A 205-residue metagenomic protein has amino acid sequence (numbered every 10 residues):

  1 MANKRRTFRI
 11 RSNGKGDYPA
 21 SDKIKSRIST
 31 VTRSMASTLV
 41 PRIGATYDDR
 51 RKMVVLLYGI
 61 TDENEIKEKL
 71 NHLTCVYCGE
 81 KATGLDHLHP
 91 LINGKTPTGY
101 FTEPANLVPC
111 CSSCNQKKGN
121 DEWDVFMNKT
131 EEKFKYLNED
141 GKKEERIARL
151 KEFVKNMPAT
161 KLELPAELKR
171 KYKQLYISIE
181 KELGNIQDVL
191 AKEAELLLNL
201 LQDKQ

Functional and structural regions predicted by a protein language model:
M1-K15: Short Lys/Arg-rich cationic patches that frequently serve as NLS/NoLS or arginine-rich RNA/DNA-binding motifs
G14, A20-D22, V31, L183 (+1 more regions): Short, Φ-rich (hydrophobic/aromatic) sequence segments
Y18-T74, K95-T96, K142-N156: Short, charged surface segments at domain edges that flank catalytic/cofactor-binding sites
R42, D48, E63, G79 (+5 more regions): Alpha-helix initiation/capping motif
T74-S112, K118-F134: Histidine-centered nuclease catalytic patch
Q116-Q205: A detector for short metal-coordination/catalytic motifs
